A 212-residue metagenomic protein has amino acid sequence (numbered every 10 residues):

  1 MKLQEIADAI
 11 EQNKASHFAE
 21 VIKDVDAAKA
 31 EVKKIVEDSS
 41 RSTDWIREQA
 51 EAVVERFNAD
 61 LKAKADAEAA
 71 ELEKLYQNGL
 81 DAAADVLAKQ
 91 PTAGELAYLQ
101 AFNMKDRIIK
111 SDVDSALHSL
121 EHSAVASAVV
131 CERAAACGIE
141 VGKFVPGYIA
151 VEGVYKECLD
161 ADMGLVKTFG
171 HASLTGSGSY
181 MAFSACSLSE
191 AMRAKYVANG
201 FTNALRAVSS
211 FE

Functional and structural regions predicted by a protein language model:
M1-A30, D38-S39: Core catalytic machinery and nucleic-acid-binding channels of phosphodiester-processing enzymes
K2-S16, W45-I149: Long, charge-patterned amphipathic interaction tracts in eukaryotic proteins
S16, S39-S42, S111, S115 (+7 more regions): Generic serine detector
K33-A50: Short amphipathic helix-turn modules centered on a small-residue break
I149-E212: C-terminal modules of long, charged coiled-coil scaffolds in eukaryotic assembly complexes
